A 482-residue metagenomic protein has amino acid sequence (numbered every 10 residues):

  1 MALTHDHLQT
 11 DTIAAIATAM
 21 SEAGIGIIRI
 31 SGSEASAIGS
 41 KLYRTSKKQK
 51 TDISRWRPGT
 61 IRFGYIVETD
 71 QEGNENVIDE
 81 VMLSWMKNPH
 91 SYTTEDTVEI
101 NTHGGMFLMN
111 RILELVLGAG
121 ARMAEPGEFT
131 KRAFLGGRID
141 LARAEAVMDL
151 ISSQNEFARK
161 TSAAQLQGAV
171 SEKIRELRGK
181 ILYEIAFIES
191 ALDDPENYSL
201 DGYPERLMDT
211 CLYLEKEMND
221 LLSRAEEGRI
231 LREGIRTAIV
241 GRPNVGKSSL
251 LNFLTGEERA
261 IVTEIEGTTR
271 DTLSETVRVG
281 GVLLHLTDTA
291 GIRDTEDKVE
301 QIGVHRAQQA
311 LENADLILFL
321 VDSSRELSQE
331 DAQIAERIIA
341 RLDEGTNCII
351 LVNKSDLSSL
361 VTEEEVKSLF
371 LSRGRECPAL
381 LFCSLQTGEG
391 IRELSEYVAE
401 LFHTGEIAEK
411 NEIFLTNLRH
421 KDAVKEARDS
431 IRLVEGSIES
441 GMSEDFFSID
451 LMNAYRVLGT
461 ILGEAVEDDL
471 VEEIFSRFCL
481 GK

Functional and structural regions predicted by a protein language model:
M1-K160, A164, G168, R341-L342 (+1 more regions): A glycine-rich (often HGG/GG-containing) alpha/beta subdomain
A2, H7-I16, M20, E156-E275 (+2 more regions): C-terminal-of-GTPase-core extension/linker across diverse P-loop GTPases
I30, T102-G104, L254, T289 (+3 more regions): Glycine-rich, N-terminal phosphate-binding loop of Rossmann-like dinucleotide-binding domains
R62-D79, L83-K87, G267-T295, N313-L316: Switch I (G2) and immediately adjacent beta-strands of P-loop GTPase domains
R122, L283-H285, A379: Conserved beta-strand segments of alpha/beta enzyme cores
G137, N244, D288: Conserved G/P- and acidic residue-centered "switch" motifs that form tight phosphate/ATP-binding loops in soluble
L286, L320, L351: Generic enzyme active-site microenvironment
E300-S324: Inter-motif core of Ras-like GTPase G domains
